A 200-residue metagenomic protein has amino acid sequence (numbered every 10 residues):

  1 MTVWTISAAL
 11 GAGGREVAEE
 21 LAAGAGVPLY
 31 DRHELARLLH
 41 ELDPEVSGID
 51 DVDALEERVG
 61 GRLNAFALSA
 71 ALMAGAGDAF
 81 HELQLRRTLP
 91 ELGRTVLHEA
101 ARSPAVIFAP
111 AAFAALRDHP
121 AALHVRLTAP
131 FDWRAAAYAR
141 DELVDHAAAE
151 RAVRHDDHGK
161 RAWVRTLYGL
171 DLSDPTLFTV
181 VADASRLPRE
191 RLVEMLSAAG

Functional and structural regions predicted by a protein language model:
W4-T5, V106: Short hydrophobic/aromatic beta-strand immediately N-terminal to the Walker A/P-loop
T5-L21: Glycine-rich phosphate-binding P-loop
V17, V27-H40: Short beta-strand-centered segment that lines the nucleotide-binding/catalytic pocket of NTP-utilizing
L39-P104: ATP-dependent small-molecule kinase phosphotransfer cores that center on conserved nucleotide phosphate-binding segments
A54-L72, D145-E190: Small-molecule kinase domains that catalyze NTP-dependent phosphoryl transfer to phosphate-bearing small molecules
A100, A105, A109-D118, L123 (+1 more regions): RNA pseudouridine synthases
A112-A114, A129-R134, R186-P188: Conserved nucleotide-binding/hydrolysis micro-motifs of P-loop NTPases
D118-D156: Conserved phosphate-donor/acceptor-positioning beta-strand/loop module used by diverse small-molecule
